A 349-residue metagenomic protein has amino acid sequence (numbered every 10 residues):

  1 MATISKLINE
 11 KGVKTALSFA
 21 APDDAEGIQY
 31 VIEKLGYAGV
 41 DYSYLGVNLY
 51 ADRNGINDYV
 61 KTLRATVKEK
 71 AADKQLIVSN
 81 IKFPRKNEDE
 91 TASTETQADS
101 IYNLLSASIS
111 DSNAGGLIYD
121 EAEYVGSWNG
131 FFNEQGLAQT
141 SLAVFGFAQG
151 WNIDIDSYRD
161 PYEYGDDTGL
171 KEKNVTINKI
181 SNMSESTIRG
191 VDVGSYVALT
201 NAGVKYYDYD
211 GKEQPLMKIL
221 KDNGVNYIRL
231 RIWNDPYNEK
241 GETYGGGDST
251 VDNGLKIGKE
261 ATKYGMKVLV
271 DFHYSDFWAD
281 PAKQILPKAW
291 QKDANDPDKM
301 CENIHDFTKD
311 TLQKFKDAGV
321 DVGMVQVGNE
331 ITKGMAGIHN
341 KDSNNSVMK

Functional and structural regions predicted by a protein language model:
M1, E163-K256, E260-K267, S275-N303 (+1 more regions): N-terminal substrate-binding region of glycoside hydrolase catalytic domains
M1-V40, L49-A65, E69, N87-Y102 (+4 more regions): Active-site cleft segment of glycoside hydrolase catalytic domains centered on the general acid/base Glu
K6-E10, I32-D41, R64-A71, I109 (+4 more regions): Acidic (Asp/Glu)-rich catalytic clusters
K14-G27, N57-K68, A198-N226, F272-H273: Short secondary-structure boundary segments
T15-L17, S43-V47, L76-S79, G115-Y119 (+4 more regions): Hydrophobic faces of well-ordered beta-strands that scaffold small-molecule active sites in alpha/beta enzyme cores
S18-D23, V47-D52, I81-P84, D120-A122 (+4 more regions): Active-site beta-loop-alpha junctions enriched in small/polar residues
K68-A72, S110-N113, Y119, Y158-Y162 (+6 more regions): First exposed extracellular module after export/assembly in secreted or surface-exposed proteins
K86-N103, A107, D111-K179: Aromatic-rich peripheral "rim/lid" segments of glycoside hydrolase catalytic domains that contact and position glycan
